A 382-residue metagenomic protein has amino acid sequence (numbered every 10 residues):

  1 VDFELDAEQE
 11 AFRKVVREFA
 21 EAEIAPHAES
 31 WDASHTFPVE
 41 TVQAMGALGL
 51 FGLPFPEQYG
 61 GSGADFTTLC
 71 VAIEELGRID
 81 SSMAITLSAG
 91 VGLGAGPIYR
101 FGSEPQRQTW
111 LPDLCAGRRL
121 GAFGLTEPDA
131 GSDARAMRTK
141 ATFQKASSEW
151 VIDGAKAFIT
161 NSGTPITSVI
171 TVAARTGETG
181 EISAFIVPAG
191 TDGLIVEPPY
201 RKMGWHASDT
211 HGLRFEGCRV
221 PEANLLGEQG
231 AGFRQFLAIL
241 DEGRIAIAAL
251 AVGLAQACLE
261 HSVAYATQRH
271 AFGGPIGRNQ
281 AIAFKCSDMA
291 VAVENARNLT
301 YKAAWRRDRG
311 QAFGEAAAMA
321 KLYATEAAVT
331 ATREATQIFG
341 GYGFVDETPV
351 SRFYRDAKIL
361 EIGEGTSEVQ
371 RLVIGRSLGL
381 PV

Functional and structural regions predicted by a protein language model:
V1-A89, F101-Q106, D113-G117, G131-A134 (+3 more regions): Alpha-helical interface subdomain recognition
G49, I73-G77, T176-G177, V187-D192 (+1 more regions): Short Ser/Thr-interspersed hydrophobic loop/turn segments at strand-loop and sheet-helix junctions that line or gate
L87, D129-S132, T160-P165, R175-T176 (+1 more regions): Short Gly/Pro-enriched turn/cap motifs at secondary-structure boundaries
G117-L125: A short, Trp-centered hydrophobic/proline-enriched beta-strand micro-motif
A136-R138, G190-P221: Flexible, small-/acidic-enriched active-site or ligand-binding loops
T139-F143: A structural signal for short hydrophobic beta-strand segments in well-ordered beta-sheet cores
E149-I195: A short core secondary-structure module
H211-A238: A short, charged helix-loop
